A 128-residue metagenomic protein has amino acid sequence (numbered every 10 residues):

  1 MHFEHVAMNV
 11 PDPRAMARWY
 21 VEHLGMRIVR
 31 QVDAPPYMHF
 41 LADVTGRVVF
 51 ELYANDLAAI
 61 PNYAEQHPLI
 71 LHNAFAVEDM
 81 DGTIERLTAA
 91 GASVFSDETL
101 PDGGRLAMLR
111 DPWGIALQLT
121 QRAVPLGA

Functional and structural regions predicted by a protein language model:
M1-A17, I70-F75, A123-A128: N-terminal beta-strand motif that seeds the catalytic metal site of vicinal oxygen chelate
M8-F50: Core segments of cupin and vicinal oxygen chelate
A15-R18, E22, D81-A89, S93: Replace "anionic and nucleotidyl ligands
Q31, Y53-A58, Q121-V124: Acetyl-CoA-dependent GNAT
P35, L69, G103: Exposed loop/turn and edge beta-strand positions of beta-sandwich/beta-sheet ligand-binding modules
P36-M38, L57-Y63, G127-A128: A short, acidic/glycine-rich surface segment
F40, I84-A128: Vicinal oxygen chelate
L69-L87: Mid-chain, well-packed structural core segment of small domains
